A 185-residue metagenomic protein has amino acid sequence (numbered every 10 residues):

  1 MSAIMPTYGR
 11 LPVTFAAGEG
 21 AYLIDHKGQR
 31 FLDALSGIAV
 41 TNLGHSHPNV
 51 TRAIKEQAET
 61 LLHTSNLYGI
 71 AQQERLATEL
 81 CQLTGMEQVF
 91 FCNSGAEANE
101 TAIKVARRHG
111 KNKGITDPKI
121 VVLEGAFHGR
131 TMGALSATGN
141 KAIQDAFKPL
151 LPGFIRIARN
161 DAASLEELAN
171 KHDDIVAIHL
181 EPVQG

Functional and structural regions predicted by a protein language model:
M1-E19, L67: Active-site-adjacent loop/helix segments that line or gate small-molecule/cofactor pockets in enzymes
M1-S2, T51, K55, Q144 (+2 more regions): Generic detector of well-ordered alpha-helical segments enriched in charged/polar residues, highlighting helical
M1-Y8, A58, L62, T84 (+3 more regions): Generic secondary-structure transition motif, activating predominantly at the C-termini of alpha-helices
S2, R30-I115: Glycine-rich loop-to-alpha-helix module at the N-terminal edge of alpha/beta enzyme cores
P12-D33: Active-site and channel-lining beta-strand-loop segments that bind or position nucleotide-derived/phosphorylated
I24-D25, L43-G44, S136-A137, I157: Short beta-strand-to-turn element immediately C-terminal to the catalytic PLP-Schiff-base lysine in fold type I
A77-L180: PLP-dependent aspartate aminotransferase-fold enzymes
E181-G185: Conserved PLP phosphate-binding loop immediately N-terminal to the Schiff-base lysine helix in PLP-dependent enzymes
